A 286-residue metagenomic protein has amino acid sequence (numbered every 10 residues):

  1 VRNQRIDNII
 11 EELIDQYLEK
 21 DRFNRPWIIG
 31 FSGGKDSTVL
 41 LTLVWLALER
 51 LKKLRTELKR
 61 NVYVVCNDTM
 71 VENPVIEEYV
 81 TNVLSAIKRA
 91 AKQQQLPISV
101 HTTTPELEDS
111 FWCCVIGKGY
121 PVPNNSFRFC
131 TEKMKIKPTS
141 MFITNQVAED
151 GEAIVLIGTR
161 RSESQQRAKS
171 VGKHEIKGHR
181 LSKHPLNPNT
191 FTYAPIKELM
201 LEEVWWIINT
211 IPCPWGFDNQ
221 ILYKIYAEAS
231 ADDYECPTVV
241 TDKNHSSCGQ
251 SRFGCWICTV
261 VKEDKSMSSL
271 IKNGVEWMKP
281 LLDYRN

Functional and structural regions predicted by a protein language model:
V1-I28, S37-N286: Nucleotide-activated chemistry modules centered on ATP-dependent adenylation/adenylyltransferase
G34: Conserved G/P- and acidic residue-centered "switch" motifs that form tight phosphate/ATP-binding loops in soluble
